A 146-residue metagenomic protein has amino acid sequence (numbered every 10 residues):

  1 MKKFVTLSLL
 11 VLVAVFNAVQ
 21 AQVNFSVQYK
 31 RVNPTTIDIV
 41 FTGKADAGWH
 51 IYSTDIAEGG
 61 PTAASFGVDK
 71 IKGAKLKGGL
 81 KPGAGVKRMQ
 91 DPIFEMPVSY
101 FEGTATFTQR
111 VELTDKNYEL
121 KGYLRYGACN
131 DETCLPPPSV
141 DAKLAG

Functional and structural regions predicted by a protein language model:
M1-F4: Positively charged n-region of N-terminal signal peptides that target proteins for export
L7-V15: Bacterial N-terminal signal peptides
Q20-G146: Extracellular/lumen-exposed scaffold segments
